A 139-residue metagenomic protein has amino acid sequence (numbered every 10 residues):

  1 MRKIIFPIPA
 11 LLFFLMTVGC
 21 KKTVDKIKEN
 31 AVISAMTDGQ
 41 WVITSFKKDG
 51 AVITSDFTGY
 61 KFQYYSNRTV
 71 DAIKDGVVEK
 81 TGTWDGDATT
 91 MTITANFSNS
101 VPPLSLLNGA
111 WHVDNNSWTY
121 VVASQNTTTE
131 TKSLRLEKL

Functional and structural regions predicted by a protein language model:
M1-I4: Positively charged n-region of N-terminal signal peptides that target proteins for export
F6-F13: Sec-dependent N-terminal signal peptides
F13-F14, Y65: Single-residue recognition of alpha-helix boundary sites
L15-G19: C-terminal motif of bacterial Sec signal peptides marking the signal peptidase cleavage site
K21-D85, T89-L139: Lipid interaction determinants
